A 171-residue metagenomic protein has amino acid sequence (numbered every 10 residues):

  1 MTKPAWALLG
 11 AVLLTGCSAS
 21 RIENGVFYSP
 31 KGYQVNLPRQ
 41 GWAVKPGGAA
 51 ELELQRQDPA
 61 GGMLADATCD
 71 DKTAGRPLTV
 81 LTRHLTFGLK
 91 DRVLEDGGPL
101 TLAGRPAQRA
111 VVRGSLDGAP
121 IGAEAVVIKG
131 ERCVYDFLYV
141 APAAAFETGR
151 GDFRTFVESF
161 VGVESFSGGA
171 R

Functional and structural regions predicted by a protein language model:
M1-T15: Sec-dependent bacterial lipoprotein signal peptides
G16-Y33: Bacterial Sec signal peptide processing site at the extreme N-terminus
V26, Q34-N36, G122-E124: Well-ordered beta-strand positions in beta-sheet-rich domains
P30-G47: Proline-anchored loop/turn motifs at beta-strand termini and strand-loop-strand connectors
R39-V44, L89, Y135-R171: Surface-exposed amphipathic alpha-helical segments
P46-D136, A141: Conserved polar/disulfide-associated segments of primarily extracytoplasmic proteins
